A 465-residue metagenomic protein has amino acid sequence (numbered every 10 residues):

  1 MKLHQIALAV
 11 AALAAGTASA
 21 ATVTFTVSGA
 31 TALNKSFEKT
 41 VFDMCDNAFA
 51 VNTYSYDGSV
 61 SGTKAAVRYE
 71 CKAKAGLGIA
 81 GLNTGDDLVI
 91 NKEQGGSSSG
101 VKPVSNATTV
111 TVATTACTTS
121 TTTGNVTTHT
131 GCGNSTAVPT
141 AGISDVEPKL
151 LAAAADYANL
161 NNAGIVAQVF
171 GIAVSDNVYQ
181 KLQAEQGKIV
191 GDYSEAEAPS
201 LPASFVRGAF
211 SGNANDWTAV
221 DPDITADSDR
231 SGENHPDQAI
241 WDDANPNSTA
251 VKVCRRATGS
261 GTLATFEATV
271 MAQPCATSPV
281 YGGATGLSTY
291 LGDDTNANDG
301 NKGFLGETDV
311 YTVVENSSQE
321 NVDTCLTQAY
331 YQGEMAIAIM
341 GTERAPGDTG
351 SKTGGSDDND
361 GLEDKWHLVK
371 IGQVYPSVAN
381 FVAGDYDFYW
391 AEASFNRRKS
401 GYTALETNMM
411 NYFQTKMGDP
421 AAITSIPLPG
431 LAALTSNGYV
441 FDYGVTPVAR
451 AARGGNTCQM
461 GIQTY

Functional and structural regions predicted by a protein language model:
M1-A20: Gram-negative bacterial Sec-dependent N-terminal signal peptides
A21-Y465: Flexible loop/hinge segments at secondary-structure junctions
